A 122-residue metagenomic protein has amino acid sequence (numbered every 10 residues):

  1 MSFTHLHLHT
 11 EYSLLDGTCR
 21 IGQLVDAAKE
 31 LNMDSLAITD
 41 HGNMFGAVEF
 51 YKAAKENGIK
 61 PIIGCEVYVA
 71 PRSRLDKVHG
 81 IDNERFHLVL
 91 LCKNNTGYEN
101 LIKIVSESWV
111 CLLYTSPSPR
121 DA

Functional and structural regions predicted by a protein language model:
S2-V110: A metal-dependent hydrolase metal-coordination microenvironment
Y114-A122: Single conserved hydrophobic/aromatic residue that forms the stacking wall/gate of nucleotide- or nucleobase-binding
